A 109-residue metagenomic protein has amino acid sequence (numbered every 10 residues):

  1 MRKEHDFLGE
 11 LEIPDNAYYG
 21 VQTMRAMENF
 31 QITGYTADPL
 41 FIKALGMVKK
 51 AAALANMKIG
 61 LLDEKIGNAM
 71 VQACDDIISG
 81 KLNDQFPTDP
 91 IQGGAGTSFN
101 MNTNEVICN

Functional and structural regions predicted by a protein language model:
M1-N109: Conserved, well-structured ligand/cofactor-binding cores
